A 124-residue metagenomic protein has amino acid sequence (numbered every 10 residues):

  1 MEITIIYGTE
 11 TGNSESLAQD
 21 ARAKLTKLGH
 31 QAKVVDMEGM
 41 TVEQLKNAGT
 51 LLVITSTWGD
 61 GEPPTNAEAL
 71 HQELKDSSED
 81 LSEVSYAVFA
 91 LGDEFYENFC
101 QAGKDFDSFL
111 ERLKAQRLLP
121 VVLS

Functional and structural regions predicted by a protein language model:
E2-T4, G12-S16, K24-V34, V42 (+1 more regions): FMN-binding flavodoxin-like domain, especially the glycine-rich phosphate-binding loop
G39: Glycosyltransferase specificity loop/lid
